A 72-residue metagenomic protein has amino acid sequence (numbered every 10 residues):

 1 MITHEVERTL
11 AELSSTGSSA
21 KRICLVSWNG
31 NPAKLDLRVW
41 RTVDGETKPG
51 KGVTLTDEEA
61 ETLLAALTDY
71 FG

Functional and structural regions predicted by a protein language model:
M1-G72: Positively charged, low-complexity terminal tracts and the immediately adjacent first secondary-structure elements
